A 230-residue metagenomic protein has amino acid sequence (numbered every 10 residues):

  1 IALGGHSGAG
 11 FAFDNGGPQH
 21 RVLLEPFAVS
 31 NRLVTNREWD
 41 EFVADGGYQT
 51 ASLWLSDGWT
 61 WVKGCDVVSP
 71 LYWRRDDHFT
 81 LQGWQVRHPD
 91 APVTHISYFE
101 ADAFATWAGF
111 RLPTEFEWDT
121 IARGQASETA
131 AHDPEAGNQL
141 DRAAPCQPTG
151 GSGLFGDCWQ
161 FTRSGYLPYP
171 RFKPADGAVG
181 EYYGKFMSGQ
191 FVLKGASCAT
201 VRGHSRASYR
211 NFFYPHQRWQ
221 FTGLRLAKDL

Functional and structural regions predicted by a protein language model:
I1-G17, R32, Y48-R206: Functional-site microenvironments in short loops/helix caps that host divalent-cation chemistry
H20-L23: Acyl/amide activation-and-transfer machinery of modular secondary-metabolite enzymes
T35: Acidic-aromatic/histidine active-site loop/patch
E181-G184, N211-R218: Short proline/glycine-enriched turn/loop segments at secondary-structure junctions
R218-L230: Short, structured beta-strand segments at or near domain termini in extracellular proteins/domains
